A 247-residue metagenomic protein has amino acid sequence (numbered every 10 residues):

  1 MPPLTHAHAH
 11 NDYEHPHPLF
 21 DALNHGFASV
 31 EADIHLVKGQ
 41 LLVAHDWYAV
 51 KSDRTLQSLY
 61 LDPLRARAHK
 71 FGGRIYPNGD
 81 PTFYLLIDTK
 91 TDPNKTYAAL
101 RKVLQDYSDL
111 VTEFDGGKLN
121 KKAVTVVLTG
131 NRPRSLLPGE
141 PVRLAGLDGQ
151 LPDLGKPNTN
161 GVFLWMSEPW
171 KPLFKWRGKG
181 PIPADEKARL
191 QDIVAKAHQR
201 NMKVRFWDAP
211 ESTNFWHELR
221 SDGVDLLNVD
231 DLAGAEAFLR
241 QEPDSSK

Functional and structural regions predicted by a protein language model:
M1-L4, D21-A28, H35-K247: Catalytic cores of phosphodiester-bond hydrolases, prominently lipid phosphodiesterases
H6-H10: N-terminal module-boundary/linker segments of secreted carbohydrate-active enzymes
Y13, A32-I34: Generic N-terminal amphipathic/basic segments
Y13-E14, E211: Short, glycine/acidic-rich beta->alpha junctions
